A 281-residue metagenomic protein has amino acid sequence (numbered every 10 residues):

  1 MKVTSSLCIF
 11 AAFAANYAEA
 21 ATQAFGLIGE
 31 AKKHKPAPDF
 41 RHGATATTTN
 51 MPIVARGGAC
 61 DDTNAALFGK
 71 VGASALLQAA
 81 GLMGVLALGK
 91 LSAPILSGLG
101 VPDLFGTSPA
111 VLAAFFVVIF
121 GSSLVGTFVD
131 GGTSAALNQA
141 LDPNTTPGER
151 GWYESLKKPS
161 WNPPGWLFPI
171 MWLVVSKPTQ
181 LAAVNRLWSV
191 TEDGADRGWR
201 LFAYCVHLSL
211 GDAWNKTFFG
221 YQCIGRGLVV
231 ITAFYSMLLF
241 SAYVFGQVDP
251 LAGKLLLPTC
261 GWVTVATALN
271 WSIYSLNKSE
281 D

Functional and structural regions predicted by a protein language model:
M1-F40: N-terminal chloroplast transit peptides
S74-L77, L82, L104-N138: N-terminal signal-anchor transmembrane alpha helix
S134-N162, E280-D281: Cytosolic, membrane-interface loops and tails of multi-pass inner-membrane proteins
P163-P178, Q222-F234: Membrane-interface loop-to-helix entry segments
A195-A203: Membrane-interfacial loop-to-transmembrane alpha-helix junctions, especially the N-terminal start
V206-G211, G227-S241: Hydrophobic alpha-helical membrane segments
K216-G225, G246-L251: Membrane-interface helix caps and helix-loop-helix hairpins in membrane proteins
Y243-D281: Terminal transmembrane helical module of multi-pass membrane proteins
